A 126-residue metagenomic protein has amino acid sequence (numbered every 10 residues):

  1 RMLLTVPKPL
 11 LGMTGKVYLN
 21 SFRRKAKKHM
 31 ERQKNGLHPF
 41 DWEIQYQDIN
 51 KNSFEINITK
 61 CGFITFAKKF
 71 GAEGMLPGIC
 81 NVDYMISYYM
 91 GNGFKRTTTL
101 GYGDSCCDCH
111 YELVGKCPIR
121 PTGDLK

Functional and structural regions predicted by a protein language model:
R1-K69: Amphipathic interaction/junction segments at domain boundaries or subunit interfaces
G15-L19, L76, D83, C107 (+1 more regions): Solvent-exposed, non-transmembrane amphipathic alpha-helical segments
F22, M90, H110-V114: Short amphipathic alpha-helical patches
W42-Y102: Short, hydrophobic/π-rich interface segment
T97-C106, H110-K126: Activation/maturation switch segments at domain boundaries
